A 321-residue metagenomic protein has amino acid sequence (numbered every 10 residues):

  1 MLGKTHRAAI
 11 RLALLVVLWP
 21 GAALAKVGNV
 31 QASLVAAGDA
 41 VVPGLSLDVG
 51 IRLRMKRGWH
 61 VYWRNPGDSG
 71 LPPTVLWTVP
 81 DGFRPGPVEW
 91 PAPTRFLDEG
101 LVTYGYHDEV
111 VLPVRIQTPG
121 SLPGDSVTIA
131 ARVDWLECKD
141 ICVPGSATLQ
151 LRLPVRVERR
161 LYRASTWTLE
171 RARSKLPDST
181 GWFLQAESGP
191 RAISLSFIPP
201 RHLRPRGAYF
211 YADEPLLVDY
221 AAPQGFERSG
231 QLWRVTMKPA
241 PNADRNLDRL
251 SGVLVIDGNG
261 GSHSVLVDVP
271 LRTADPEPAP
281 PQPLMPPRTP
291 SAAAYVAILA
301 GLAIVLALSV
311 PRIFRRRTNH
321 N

Functional and structural regions predicted by a protein language model:
M1-A8: N-terminal secretory signal peptides that target proteins for export/translocation
A9-G21: Bacterial N-terminal signal peptides
A23-L302, V310-P311, R316: Extracellular/lumen-exposed scaffold segments
R317-N321: Short, charged juxtamembrane terminal tails flanking transmembrane helices
